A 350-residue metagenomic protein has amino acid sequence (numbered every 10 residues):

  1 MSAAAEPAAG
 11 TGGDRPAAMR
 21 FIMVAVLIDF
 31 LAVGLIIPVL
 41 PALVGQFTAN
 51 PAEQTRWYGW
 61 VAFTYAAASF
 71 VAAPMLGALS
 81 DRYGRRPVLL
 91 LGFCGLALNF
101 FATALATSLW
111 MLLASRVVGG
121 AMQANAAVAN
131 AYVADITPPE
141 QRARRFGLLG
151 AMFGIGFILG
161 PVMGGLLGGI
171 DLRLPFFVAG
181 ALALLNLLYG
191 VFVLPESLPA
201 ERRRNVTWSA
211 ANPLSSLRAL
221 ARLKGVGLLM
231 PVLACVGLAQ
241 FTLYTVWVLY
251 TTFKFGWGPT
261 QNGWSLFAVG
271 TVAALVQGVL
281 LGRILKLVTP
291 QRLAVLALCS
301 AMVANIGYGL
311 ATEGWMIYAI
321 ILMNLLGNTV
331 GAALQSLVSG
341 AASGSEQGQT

Functional and structural regions predicted by a protein language model:
A3-P16, P195-P231: Juxtamembrane intracellular "pre-TM" segments in multi-pass secondary transporters
V39-T55, T245-Q261: Short amphipathic helix-loop junctions that connect adjacent transmembrane helices in Major Facilitator Superfamily/SLC
A66-P74, A124, F157-I158, G270-G278 (+1 more regions): Residue-level signature of mid-helix packing/kink "hotspots" within the transmembrane helices of 12-pass Major
F70-L109: Conserved MFS/SLC helix-loop-helix module at the cytosolic interface between two early adjacent transmembrane helices
A72-G84, V276-P290: Helix-to-loop junctions at the C-terminal end of transmembrane segments in multipass secondary transporters
A114-G154: Cytoplasmic helix-loop-helix junction between adjacent transmembrane helices in 12-TM secondary transporters
M152-F192: Helix-loop-helix hairpin linking two adjacent transmembrane segments in secondary transporters
Q291-L334: C-terminal transmembrane helical hairpin of 12-TM major facilitator-type secondary transporters
